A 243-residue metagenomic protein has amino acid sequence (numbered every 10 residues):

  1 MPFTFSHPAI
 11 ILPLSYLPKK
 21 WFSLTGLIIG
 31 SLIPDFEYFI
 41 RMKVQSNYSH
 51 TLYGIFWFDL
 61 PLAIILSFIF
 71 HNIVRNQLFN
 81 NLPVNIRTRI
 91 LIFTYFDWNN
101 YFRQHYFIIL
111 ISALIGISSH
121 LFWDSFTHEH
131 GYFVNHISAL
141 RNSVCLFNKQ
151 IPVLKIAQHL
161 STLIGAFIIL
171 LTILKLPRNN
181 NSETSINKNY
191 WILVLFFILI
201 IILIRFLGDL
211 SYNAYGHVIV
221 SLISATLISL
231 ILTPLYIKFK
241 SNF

Functional and structural regions predicted by a protein language model:
M1-F243: N-terminal membrane-targeting hydrophobic helices
